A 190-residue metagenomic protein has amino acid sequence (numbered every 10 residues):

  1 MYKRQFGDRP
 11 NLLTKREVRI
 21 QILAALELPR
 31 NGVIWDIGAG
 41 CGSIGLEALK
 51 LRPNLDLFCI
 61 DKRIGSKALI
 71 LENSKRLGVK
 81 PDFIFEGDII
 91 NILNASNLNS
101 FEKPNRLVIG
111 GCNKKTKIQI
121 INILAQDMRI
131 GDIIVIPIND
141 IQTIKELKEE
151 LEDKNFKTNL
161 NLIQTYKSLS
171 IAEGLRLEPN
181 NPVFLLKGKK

Functional and structural regions predicted by a protein language model:
M1-R30, W35, L69-E72, R76: Class I SAM-dependent transferase core
L26-L28, R52, D127-M128: A generic alpha-to-beta junction signature in SAM-dependent methyltransferases
G38: Conserved S-adenosyl-L-methionine
C41-P53: Conserved SAM-binding loop of SAM-dependent methyltransferases across substrates and taxa, primarily the Class I
N54-F58: Short beta-strand element of Class I
I60-F101: S-adenosyl-L-methionine
I84-I136: Active-site segment flanking the S-adenosylmethionine/decSAM binding pocket in AdoMet-dependent transferases
I123-N180, F184: C-terminal substrate-binding/active-site "lid" region of AdoMet-derived donor-dependent transferases
